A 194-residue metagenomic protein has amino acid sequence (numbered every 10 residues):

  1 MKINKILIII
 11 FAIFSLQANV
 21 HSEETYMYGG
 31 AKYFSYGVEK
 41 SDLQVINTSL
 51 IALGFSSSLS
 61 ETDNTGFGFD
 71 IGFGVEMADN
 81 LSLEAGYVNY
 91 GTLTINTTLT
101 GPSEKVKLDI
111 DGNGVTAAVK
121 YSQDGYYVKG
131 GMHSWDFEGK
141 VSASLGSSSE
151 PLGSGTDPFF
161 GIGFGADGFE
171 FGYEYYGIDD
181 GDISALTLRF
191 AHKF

Functional and structural regions predicted by a protein language model:
M1-T25: Cleavable N-terminal export/targeting peptides
V20, H133, P158-I162: Catalytic phosphate/metal-binding cores of nucleic-acid and nucleotide-processing enzymes, i.e., regions that mediate
E24-Y26, G30-K40, F69-V141, F169-F171 (+2 more regions): Gram-negative (and chloroplast) outer-membrane scaffold detector with strong preference for beta-barrel transmembrane
S41-L59, T97-K105, K140-L152: Solvent-exposed loop segments that connect transmembrane elements
I51-F55, A78, A166-G168: Short, aromatic- and cysteine-enriched interfacial helices/patches that mediate contacts at lipid membranes
L59-T65, E104-D111, S147-T156, I178-S184: Replace "Gram-negative outer membrane beta-barrel proteins" with "bacterial and organellar outer membrane beta-barrel
G139-V141, E150-D167, G172: Conserved binding-pocket/active-site segment within a compact domain
